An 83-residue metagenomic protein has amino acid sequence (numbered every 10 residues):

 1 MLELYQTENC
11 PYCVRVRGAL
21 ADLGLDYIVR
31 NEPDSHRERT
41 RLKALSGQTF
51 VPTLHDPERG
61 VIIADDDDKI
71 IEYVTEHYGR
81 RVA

Functional and structural regions predicted by a protein language model:
M1-N9, V14-A83: GST-like domain detector, emphasizing the conserved glutathione-binding G-site in the N-terminal thioredoxin-like
